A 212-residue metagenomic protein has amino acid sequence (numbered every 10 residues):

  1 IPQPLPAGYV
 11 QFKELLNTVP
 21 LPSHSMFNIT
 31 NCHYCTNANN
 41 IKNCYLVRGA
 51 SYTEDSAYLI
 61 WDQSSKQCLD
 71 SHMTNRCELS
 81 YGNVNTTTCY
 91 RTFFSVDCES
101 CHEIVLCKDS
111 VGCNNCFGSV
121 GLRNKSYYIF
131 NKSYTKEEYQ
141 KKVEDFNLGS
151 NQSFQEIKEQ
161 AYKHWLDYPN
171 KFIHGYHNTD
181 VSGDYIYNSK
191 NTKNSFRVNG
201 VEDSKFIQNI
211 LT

Functional and structural regions predicted by a protein language model:
I1-T212: Long, distal/terminal scaffolding or interaction modules with repetitive or compositionally biased sequence
